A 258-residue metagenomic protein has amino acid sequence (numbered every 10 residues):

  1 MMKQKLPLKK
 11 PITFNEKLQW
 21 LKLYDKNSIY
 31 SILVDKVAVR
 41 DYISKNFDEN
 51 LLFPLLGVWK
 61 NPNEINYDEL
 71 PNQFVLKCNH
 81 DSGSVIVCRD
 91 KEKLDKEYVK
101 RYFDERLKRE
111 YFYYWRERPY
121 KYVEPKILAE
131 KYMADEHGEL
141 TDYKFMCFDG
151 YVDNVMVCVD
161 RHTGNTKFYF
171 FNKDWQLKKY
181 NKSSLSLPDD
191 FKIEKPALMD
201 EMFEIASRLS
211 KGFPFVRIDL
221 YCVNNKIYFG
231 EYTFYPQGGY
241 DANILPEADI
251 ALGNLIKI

Functional and structural regions predicted by a protein language model:
M1-I12: Extended, charge-rich helix/loop segments that form flexible, surface "patches" used to engage negatively charged
K10-K91, Y98, E105-R118: A conserved helix-loop-beta module that forms one wall/lid of the active-site cleft in ATP-utilizing catalytic domains
R40, N63-N66, S82-V87, D95-K96 (+5 more regions): Short catalytic/ligand-binding loop motif for oxyanion handling, primarily in non-cytosolic enzymes, centered on
N50, G138-L140, C147-D153, K211-F215 (+1 more regions): Coil-to-beta-strand transition motifs
W59, H80, K131-M133, C147-D149 (+1 more regions): Short, flexible loop/turn elements at secondary-structure junctions
L70, L94-S184: Phosphate-binding site of ATP-dependent enzymes
Y122-K126, Y169-I227: A long amphipathic alpha-helix within ATP-dependent nucleotide-binding catalytic cores
C222-I258: C-terminal active-site "lid" helix and adjoining low-complexity regulatory extension at the edge of ATP-using catalytic
